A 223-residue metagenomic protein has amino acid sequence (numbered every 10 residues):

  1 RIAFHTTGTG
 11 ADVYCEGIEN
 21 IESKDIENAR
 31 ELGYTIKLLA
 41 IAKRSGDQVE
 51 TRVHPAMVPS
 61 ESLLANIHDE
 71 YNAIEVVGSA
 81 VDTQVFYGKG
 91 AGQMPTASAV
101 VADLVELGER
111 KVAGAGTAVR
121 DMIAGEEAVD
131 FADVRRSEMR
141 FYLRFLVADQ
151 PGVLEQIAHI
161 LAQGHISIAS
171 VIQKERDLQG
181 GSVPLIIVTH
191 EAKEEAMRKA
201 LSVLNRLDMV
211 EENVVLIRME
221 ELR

Functional and structural regions predicted by a protein language model:
R1-N66, Y71-A73: Substrate-binding/catalytic subdomain of NAD(P)-dependent oxidoreductase enzymes
A3-T9, V77-Q84, S137: Short acidic (Asp/Glu) and glycine-rich catalytic loops that position anionic groups and cofactors
G10-C15, T83-G90: Short hinge/gating elements
E16, N20-K24, Q48, H68-Y71 (+5 more regions): Conserved active-site and cofactor/substrate-binding residues in soluble primary-metabolism enzymes
K37-L38, R52, E75-V77, V85-Y87 (+3 more regions): Structured core elements
K43, A56-P59, S79-T83, G90-Q93 (+4 more regions): Short, glycine-/Ser/Thr-/acidic-enriched flexible segments
T51-S79, G90-M94, A162-G164, I168-Q179: Low-complexity, glycine/alanine/valine/leucine- and proline-rich hydrophobic stretches
A99, L104-R223: A conserved regulatory-domain signal marking ACT and ACT-like small-molecule sensing domains and adjacent regulatory
